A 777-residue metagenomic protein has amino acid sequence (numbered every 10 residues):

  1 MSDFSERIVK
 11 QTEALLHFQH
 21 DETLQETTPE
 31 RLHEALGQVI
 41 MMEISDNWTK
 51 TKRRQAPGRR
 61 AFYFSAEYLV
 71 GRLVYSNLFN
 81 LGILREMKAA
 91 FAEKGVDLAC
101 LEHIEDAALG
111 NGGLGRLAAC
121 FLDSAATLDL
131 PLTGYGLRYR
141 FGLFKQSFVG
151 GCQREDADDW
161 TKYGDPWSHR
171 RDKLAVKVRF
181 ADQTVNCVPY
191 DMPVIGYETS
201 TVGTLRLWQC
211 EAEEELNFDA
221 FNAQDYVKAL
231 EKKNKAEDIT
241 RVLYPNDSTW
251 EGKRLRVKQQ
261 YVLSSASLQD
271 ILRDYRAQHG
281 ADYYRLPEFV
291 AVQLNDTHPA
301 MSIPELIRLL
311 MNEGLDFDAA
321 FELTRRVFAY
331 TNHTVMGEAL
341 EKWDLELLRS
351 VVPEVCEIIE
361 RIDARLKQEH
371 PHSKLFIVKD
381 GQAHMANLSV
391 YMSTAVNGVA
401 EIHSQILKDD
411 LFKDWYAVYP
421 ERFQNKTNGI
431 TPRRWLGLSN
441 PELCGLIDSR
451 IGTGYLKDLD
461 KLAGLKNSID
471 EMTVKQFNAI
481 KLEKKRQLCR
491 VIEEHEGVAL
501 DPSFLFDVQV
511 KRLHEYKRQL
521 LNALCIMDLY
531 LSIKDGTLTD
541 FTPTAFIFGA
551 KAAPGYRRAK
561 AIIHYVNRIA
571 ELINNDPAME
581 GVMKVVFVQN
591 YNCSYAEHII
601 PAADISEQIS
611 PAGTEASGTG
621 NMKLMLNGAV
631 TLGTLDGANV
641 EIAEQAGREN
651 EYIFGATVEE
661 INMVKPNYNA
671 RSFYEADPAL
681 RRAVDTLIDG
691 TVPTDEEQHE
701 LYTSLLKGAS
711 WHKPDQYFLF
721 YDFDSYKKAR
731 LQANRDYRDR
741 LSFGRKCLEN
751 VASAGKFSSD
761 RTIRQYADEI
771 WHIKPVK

Functional and structural regions predicted by a protein language model:
M1-K777: A conserved ligand/cofactor-binding region detector
